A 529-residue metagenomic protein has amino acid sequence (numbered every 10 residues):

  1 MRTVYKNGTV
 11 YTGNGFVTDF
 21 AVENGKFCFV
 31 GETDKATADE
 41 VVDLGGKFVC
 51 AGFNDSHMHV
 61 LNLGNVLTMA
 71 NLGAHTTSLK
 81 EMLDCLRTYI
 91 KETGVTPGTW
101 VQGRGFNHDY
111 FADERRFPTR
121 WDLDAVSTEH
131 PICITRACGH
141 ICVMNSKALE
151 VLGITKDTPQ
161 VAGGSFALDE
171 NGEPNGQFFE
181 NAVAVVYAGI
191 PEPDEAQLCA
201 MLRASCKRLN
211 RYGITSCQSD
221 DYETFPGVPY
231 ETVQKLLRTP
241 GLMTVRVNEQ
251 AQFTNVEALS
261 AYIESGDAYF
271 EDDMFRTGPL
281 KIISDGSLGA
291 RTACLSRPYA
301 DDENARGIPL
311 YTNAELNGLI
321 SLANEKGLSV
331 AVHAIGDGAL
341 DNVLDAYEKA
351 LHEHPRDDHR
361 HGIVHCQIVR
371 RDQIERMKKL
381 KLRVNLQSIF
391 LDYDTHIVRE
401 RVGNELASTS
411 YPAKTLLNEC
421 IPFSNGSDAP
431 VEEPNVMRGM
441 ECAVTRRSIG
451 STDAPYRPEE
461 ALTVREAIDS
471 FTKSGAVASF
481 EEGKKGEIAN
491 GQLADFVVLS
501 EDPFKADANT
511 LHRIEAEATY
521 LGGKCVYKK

Functional and structural regions predicted by a protein language model:
M1-R2, K529: Basic/polar N-terminal segments that are highly enriched at the extreme N-terminus, encompassing both cleavable
R2-K6, Y11-E23, F27-A261, I282 (+8 more regions): Divalent metal-binding segments
H59, D272-T292, K381-D392: Non-cysteine beta-strand/loop elements that form the S-adenosyl-L-methionine
Y89, N509-K529: P-loop/Walker A phosphate-binding loop and immediately adjacent motor/lid segment at beta-alpha junctions
L236-P240, G266-D272, H354-R356, M377-K381: Acidic (Asp/Glu)-rich catalytic clusters
L259-F270, L386: Substrate-binding cleft/loops of secretory-pathway carbohydrate-active enzymes
A268-Y269, A506-L511: Short proline/glycine-enriched turn/loop segments at secondary-structure junctions
S321-A331, I335-H361, C366, R371-E375 (+2 more regions): His/Asp/Glu-enriched, well-ordered alpha-helical/loop segment that forms or immediately abuts the divalent-metal
